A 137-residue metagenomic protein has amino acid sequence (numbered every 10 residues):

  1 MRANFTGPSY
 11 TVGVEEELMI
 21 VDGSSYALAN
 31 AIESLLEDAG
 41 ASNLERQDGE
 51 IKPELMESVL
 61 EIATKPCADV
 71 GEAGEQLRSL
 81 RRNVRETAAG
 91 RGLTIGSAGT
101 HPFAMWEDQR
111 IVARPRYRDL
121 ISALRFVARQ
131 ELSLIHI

Functional and structural regions predicted by a protein language model:
M1-S133: Terminal catalytic/cofactor-binding subdomain
I135-I137: Conserved small/polar residues in nucleotide/adenosyl-binding loops
